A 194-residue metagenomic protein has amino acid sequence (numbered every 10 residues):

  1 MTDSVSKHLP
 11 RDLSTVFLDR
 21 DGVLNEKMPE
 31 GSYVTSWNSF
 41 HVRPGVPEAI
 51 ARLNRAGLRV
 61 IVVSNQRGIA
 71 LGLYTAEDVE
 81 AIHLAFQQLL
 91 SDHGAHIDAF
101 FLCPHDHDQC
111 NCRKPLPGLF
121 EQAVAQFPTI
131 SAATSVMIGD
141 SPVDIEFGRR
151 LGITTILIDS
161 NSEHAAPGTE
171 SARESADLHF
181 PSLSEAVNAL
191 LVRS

Functional and structural regions predicted by a protein language model:
T2-I61: Active-site neighborhood of HAD-like aspartate-dependent phosphohydrolases
V34-H41, Y74-A81, K114-P115: Alpha-helix N-cap and loop-to-helix initiation/capping positions
V46, I50-H83, A95-Q109, G148: Substrate-recognition element of Asp-dependent hydrolases with the DxDx(T/V) motif
F86-S91, V124-F127: Conserved hydrophobic residues forming the short capping helix/wall of the S-adenosyl-L-methionine
K114-G148: Conserved Lys-Pro-Asp/Glu-containing loop-to-beta segment of HAD-superfamily phosphomonoesterases, centered on
M137-L178: Acidic, Mg2+-coordinating phosphoryl-transfer loop and its flanking beta/alpha structural elements, shared across
D177-A186: Short acidic-hydrophobic, aromatic-tinged amphipathic segments that line or gate anion-handling sites
